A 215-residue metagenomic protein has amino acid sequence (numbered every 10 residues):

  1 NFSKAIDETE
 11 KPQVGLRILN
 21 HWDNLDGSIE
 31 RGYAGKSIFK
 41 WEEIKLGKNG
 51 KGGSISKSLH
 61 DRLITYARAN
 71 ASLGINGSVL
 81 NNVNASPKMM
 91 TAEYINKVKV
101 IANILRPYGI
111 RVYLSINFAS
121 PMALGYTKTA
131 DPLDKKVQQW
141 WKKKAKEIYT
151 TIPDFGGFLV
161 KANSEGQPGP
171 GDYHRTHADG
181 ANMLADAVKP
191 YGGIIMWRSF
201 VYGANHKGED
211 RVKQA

Functional and structural regions predicted by a protein language model:
N1-K136, W140-K146, T150-L159, K189: Feature activates predominantly on carbohydrate-active enzymes
K136-A215: Active-site neighborhood of glycoside hydrolase catalytic domains
